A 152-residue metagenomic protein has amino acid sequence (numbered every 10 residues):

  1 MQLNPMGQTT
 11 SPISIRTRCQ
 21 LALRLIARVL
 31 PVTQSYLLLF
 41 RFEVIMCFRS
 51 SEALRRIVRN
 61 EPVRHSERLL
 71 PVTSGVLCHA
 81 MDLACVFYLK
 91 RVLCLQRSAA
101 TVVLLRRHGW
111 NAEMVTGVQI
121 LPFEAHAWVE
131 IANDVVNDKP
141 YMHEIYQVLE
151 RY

Functional and structural regions predicted by a protein language model:
M1-E67, A80-K90, R107, M142-V148: N-terminal accessory/pre-domain segments preceding catalytic cores
R49, L69-V72, V136-N137: Short coil/turn linker and secondary-structure boundary residues
P71-M81: Acidic catalytic patch
K90-R91, V115: A generic secondary-structure micro-motif detector that highlights 1-2 residue hydrophobic/ambivalent hotspots embedded
L93-R97: Acidic, low-complexity glycine/serine/threonine-rich segments
A99-Y152: Hydrophobic/aromatic-rich core segments of domains that either
